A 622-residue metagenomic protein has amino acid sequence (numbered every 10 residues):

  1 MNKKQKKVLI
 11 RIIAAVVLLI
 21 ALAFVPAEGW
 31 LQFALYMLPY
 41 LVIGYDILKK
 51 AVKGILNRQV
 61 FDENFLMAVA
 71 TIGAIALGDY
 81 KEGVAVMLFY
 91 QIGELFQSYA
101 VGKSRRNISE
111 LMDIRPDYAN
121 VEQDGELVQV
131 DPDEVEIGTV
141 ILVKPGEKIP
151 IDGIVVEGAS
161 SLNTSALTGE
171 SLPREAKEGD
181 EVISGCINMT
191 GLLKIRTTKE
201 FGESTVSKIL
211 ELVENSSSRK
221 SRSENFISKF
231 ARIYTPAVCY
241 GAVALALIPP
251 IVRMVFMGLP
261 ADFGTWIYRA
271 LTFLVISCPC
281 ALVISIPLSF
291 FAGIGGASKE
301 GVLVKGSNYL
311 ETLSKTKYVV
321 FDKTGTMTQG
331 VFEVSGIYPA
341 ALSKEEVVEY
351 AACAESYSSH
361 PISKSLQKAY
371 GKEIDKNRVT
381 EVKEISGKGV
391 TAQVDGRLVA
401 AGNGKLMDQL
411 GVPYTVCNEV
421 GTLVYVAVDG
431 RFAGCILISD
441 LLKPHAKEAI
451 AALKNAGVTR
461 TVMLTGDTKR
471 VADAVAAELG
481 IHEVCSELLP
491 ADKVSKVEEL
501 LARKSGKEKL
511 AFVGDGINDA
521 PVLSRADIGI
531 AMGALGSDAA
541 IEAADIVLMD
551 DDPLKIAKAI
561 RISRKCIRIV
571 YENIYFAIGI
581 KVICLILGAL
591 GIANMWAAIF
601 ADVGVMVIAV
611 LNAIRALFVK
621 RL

Functional and structural regions predicted by a protein language model:
M1-A14, Y234: N-terminal membrane topogenic signal
I13-V16, F226-M257, T272-F290, Y571-F600: Bilayer-spanning, highly hydrophobic alpha-helical transmembrane segments
L22-A23, G29-L31, Y36-E122, E134-I141 (+6 more regions): Actuator/coupling domain of P-type ATPases
V52-V60, Y99-S109, L288-S307, A616-L622: Juxtamembrane helix-loop transition segments at the membrane interface in multi-pass membrane proteins
N64-A68, L167, Y268, C278-A354 (+1 more regions): Conserved catalytic phosphorylation-site environment of P-type ATPases
K144, V334-R460, K469, I481-V497: P-type ATPase nucleotide-binding
G241, R503-K507, A544, M549-L622: Membrane-embedded transport module
G396, T422, V428-E572, I580: Conserved ATP-binding TGD loop and adjacent catalytic N/P-domain core of P-type ATPases
